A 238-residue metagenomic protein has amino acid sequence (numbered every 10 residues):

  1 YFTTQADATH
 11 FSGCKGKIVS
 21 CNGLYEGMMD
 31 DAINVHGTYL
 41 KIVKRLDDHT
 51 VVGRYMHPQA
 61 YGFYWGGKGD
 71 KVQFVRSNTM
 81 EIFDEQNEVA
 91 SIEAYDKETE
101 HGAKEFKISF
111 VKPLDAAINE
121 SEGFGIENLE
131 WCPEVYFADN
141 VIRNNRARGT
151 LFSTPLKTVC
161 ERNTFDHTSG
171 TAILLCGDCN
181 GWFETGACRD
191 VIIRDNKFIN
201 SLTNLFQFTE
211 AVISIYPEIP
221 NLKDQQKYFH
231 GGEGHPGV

Functional and structural regions predicted by a protein language model:
Y1-V238: Extracellular parallel beta-helix/beta-solenoid repeat domains
